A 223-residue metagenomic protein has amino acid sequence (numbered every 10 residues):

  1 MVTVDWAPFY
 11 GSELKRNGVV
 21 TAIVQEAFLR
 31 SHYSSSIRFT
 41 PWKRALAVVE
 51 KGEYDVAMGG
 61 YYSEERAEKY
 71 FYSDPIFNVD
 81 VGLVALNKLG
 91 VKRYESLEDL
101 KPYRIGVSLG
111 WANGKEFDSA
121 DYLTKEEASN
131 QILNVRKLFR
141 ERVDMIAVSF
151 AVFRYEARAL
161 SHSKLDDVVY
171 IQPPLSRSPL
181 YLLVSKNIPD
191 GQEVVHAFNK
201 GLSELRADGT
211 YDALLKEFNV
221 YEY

Functional and structural regions predicted by a protein language model:
M1-Y61, E68, V107, D208 (+1 more regions): Extracytoplasmic small-molecule ligand-binding "clamshell" domains of the periplasmic binding protein/Venus flytrap
V4-D5, V79-G82, H162-N199, Y221-Y223: Periplasmic-binding protein-like
A7-P8, L14-E26, N87-Y122, E127 (+2 more regions): Bilobed "Venus flytrap"/periplasmic-binding protein-like clamshell domains and structurally analogous long
T21-R30, L183-L214: Extended ligand-binding regions for polar small-molecule ligands
Q25, S36-L100, G110-W111, V168-L175: Acidic, polar ligand-binding/catalytic clefts
K43-Y54, F71, I132-L160: Short helices/loops that flank or line small-molecule/ion binding pockets
G60-E68, M145-D166, P173-S176: A ligand-binding cleft/hinge motif common to bilobed small-molecule-binding domains
A112-K125, K164-L165, K200-Y223: Ligand-binding clefts/hinges and TM-proximal coupling segments of bilobed small-molecule sensing domains
